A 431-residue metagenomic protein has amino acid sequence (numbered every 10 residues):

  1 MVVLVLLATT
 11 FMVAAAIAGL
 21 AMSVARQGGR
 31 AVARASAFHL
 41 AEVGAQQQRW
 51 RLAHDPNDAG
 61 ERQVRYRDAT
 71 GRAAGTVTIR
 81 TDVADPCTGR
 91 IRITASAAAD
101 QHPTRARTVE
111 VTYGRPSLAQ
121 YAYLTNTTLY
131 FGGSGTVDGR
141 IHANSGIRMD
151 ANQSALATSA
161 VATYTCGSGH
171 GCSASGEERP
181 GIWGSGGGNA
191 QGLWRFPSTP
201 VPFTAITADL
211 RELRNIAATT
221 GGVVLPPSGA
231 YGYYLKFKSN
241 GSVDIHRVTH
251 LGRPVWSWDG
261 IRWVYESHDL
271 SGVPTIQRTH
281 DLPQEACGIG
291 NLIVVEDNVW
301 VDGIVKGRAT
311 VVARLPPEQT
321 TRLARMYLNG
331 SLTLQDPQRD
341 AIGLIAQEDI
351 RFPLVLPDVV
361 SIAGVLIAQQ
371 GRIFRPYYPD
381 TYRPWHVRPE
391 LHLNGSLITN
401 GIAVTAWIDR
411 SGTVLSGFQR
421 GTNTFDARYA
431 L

Functional and structural regions predicted by a protein language model:
M1-G132, T136-S145, Q153: Beta-strand/loop motifs with alternating small/hydrophobic and polar/acidic residues, enriched in the first structured
Q120, L124-T320, A324-R325, G330-L356 (+1 more regions): C-terminal globular interaction/adhesion domains in large, modular proteins
